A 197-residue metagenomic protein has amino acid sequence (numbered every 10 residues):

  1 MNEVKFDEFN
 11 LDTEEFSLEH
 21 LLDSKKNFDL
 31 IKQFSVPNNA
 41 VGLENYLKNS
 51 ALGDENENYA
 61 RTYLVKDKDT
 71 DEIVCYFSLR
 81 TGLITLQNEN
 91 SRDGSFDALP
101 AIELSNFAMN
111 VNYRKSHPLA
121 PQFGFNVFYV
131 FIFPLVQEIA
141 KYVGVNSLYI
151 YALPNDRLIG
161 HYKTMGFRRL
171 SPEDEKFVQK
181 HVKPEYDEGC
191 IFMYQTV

Functional and structural regions predicted by a protein language model:
M1-A120, V130, P134-Y149, R157-V197: Non-catalytic substrate-recognition and accessory regions of acyl/acetyltransferase enzymes
G124-F125: C-terminal helical "lid" subdomain and adjoining coupling/linker elements of P-loop NTPases
A152: His/Cys-centered metal/cofactor-coordination and adjacent catalytic loops
